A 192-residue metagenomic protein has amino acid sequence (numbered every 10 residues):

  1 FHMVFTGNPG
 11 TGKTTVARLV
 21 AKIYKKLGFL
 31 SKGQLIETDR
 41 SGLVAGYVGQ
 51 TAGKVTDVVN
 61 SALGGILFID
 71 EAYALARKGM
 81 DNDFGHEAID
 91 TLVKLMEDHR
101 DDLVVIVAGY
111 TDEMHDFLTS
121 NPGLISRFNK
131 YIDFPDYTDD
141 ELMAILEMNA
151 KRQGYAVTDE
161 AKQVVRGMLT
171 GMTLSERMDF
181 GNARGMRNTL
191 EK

Functional and structural regions predicted by a protein language model:
F1-G33, D57-N60, F128: Walker A/P-loop
M3, I36-T38, L67-F68, V105: Hydrophobic positions in the central parallel beta-sheet of the AAA+
T14, T38, V55, D70 (+5 more regions): Conserved RecA-like P-loop NTPase ATPase core
R18, Y73-M80, I89-P135, D140-M143 (+1 more regions): Canonical AAA+ ATPase core
L27-K32, D116-T119, F134-D179: Conserved C-terminal "switch" segment of AAA+ ATPases
S31-A62: Short glycine-rich substrate-engagement loop in P-loop NTPases that contacts/grips substrate
D39, A62-N82: Conserved P-loop NTPase "ATPase switch" module shared by AAA+ and STAND
T173-K192: The conserved phosphate-sensing helix
